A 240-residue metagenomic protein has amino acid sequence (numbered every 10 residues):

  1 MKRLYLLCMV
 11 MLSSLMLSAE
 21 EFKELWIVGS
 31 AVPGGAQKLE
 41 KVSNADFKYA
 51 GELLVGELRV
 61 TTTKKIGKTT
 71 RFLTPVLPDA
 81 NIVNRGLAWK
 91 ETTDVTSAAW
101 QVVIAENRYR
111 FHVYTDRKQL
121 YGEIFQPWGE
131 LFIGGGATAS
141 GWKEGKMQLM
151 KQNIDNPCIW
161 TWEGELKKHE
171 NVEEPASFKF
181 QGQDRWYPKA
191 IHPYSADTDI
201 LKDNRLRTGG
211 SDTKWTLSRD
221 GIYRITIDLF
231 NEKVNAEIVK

Functional and structural regions predicted by a protein language model:
M1-L4: Positively charged n-region of N-terminal signal peptides that target proteins for export
M9-S18: Hydrophobic h-region of N-terminal signal peptides that target proteins for export in Gram-negative bacteria
E21-E57, T63-A88, F125-V172, Q183-R207: Aromatic-rich carbohydrate-binding modules that target alpha-glucans
A50, R110-H112, F132, E163 (+2 more regions): Residues within well-ordered beta-strands of beta-sheet-rich folds
T96-Q119, E174, S211-K233: Short tyrosine-centred short linear motifs in exposed loops/low-complexity segments
I238-K240: Eukaryotic intrinsically disordered, low-complexity regions enriched in proline/serine/threonine/glycine
